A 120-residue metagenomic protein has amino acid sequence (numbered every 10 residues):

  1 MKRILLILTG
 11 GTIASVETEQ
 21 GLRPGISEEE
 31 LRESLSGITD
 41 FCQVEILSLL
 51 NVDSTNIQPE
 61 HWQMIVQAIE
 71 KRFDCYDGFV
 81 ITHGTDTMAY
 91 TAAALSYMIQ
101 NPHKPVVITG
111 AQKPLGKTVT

Functional and structural regions predicted by a protein language model:
M1-T120: Active-site histidine-anchored catalytic micro-motif
